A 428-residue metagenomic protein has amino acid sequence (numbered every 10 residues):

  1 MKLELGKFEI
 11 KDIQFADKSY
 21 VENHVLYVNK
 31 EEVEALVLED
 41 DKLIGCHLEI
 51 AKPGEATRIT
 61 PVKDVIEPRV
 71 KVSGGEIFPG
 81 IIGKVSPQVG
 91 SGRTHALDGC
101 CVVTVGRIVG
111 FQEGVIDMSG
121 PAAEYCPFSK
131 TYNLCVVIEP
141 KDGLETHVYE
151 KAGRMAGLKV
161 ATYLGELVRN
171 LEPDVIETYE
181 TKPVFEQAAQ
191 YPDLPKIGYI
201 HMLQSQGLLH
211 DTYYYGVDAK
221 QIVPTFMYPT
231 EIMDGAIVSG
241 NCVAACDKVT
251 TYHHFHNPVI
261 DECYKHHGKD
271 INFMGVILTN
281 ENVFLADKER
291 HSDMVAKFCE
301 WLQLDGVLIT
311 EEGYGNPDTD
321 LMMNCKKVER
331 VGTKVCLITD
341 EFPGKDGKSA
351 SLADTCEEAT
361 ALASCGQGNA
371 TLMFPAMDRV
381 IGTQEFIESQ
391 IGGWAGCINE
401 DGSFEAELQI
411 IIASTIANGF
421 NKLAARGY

Functional and structural regions predicted by a protein language model:
M1-V223, G396-Y428: Long, compositionally biased, glycine/small-hydrophobic-enriched stretches that function as flexible linkers, tethers
A188-N280: Membrane-embedded hairpin module used as a gating/binding unit in multi-pass transport and secretion proteins
Q204-S205, T310-T319, E341-G344: Gly/Ser/Thr-rich loops at beta-strand to alpha-helix junctions that form or flank small-molecule/cofactor-binding
N282-A296: A general structural motif
Q303-L304, L308: Proline-aspartate-enriched helix->loop->beta-strand connector
R330-C336: A short helix->loop->beta-strand "cap" motif at the edges of active sites that frequently abuts
F342-A361: Glycine-rich, charge-decorated loop segments at or immediately adjacent to ligand/cofactor-binding or catalytic sites
L362-C397: Extended, charge-rich low-complexity interaction segments
